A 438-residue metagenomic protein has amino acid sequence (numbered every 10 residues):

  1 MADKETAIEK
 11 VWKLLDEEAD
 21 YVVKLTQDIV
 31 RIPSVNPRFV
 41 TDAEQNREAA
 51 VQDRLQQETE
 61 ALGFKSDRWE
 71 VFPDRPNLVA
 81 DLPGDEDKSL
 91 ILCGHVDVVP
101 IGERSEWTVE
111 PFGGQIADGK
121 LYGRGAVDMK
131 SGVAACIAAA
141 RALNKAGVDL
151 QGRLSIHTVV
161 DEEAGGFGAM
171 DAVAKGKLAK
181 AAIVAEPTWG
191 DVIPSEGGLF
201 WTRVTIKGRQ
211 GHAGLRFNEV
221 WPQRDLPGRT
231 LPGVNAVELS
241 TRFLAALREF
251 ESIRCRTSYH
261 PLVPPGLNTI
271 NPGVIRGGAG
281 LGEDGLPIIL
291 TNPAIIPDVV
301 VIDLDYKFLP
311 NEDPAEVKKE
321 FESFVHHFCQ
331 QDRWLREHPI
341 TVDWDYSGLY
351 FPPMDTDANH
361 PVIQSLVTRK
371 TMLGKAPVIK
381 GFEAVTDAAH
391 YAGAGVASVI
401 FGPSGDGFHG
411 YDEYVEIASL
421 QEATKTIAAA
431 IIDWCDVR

Functional and structural regions predicted by a protein language model:
A2-G102, V299-D303, V317-E320: N-terminal helical capping/dimerization or prosegment-like subdomains of hydrolases acting on amide or phosphate bonds
L14, G211-L215, D343, A358-V437: Zn-dependent metallopeptidase/amidohydrolase metal-coordination segment
V40, I270-R276, D305-L309, H338-N359: A short beta-alpha structural unit
D87-T158, E422: Active-site metal-coordination/substrate-binding segment of hydrolases, especially metallo-dependent peptidases
I101-A117, G197-F200, T205-I206, H212 (+3 more regions): Acidic-glycine-rich active-site phosphate/pyrophosphate-binding loop
M129-W201, C435: Acidic/histidine-rich catalytic neighborhood of metal-dependent amide-processing enzymes
R153-S155, T202-R203, P227-G228, G233-F250 (+1 more regions): Structural helix-boundary/capping segments
M170, K175-H326: Midchain, well-structured core segments that form catalytic/ion-binding scaffolds
